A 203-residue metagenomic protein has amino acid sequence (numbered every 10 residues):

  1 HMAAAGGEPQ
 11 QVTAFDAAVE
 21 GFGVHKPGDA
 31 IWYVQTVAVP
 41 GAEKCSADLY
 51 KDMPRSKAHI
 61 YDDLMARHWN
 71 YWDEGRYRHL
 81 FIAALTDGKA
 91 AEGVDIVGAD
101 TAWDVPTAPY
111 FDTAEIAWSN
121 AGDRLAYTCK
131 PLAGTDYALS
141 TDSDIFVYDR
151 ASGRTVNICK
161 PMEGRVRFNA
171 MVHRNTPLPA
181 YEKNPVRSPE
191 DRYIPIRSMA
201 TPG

Functional and structural regions predicted by a protein language model:
H1-C45: Hydrophobic or amphipathic alpha-helical targeting/insertion segments
M2-E20, H59, A84-D112, Y137-T141 (+4 more regions): Multi-bladed beta-propeller domains
V12, I31-W32, L125, T176-P179: Hydrophobic beta-strand positions that form the internal "hydrophobic ladder" of WD40/Gbeta-like beta-propeller blades
K26-G28, N120-A121, H173-R174: Residue-level detector of Asp-centered blade-edge/turn motifs that repeat once per structural unit in beta-propeller
I31-Y33, A108-I116: Short, surface-exposed secondary-structure junctions/capping segments
T36-T101, T113, T128-P131, T135-F146 (+1 more regions): Predominantly five- to eight-bladed beta-propeller fold
S188: Catalytic loop of the DD-peptidase/beta-lactamase superfamily, centered on the K-T-G motif and neighboring
